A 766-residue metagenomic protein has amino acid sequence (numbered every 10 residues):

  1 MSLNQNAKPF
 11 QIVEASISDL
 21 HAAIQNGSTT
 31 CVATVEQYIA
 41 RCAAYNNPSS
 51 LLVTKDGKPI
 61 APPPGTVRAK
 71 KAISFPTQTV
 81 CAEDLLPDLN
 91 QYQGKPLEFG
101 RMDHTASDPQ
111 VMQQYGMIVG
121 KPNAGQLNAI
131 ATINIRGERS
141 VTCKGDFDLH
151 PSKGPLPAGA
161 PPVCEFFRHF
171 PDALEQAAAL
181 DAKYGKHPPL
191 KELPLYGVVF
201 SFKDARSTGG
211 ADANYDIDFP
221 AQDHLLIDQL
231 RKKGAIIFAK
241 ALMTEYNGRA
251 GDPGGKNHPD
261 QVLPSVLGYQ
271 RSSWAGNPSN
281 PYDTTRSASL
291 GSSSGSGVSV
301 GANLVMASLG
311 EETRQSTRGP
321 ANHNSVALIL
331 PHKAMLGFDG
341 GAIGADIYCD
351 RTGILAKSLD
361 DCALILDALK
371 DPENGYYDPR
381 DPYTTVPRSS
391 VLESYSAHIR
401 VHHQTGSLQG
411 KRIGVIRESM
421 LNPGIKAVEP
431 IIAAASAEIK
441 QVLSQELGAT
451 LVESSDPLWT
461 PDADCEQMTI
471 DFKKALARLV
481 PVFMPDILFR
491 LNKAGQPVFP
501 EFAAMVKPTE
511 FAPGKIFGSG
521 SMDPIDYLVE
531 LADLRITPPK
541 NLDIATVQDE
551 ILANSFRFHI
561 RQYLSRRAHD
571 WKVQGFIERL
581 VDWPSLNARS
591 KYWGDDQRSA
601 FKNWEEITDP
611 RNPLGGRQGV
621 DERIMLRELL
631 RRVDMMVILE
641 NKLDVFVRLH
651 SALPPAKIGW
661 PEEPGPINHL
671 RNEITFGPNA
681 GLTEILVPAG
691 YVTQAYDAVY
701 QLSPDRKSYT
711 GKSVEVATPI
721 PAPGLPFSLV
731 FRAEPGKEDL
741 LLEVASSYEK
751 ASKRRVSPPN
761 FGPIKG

Functional and structural regions predicted by a protein language model:
M1-G185, G210, E438-A449, L725 (+2 more regions): An N-terminal boundary/leader segment
L3-K8, A124-L127, I133-R136, V141-G159 (+6 more regions): Short helix-loop capping/hinge segments that flank enzyme active sites or metal/cofactor-binding pockets
A7, D19-N26, A158-F167, R286-S287 (+6 more regions): Second-shell loop/turn segments in exported
Q25, V35, A40, A44 (+9 more regions): Structural helix-boundary/capping segments
T29-Q37, N47-K58, A69, Q126-A129 (+10 more regions): Surface-exposed patches in mature extracellular/periplasmic domains of secreted proteins
V32, L174-V199, D361-A363, R400-I416: Immediate post-signal peptide segment of exported/extracytoplasmic ligand-binding proteins
I39, A43, P48-S50, T66-Q113 (+6 more regions): Acidic-enriched catalytic cores of C-N bond-cleaving enzymes acting on peptides and small amides
G120-A160, F167, P171, E192-D350 (+6 more regions): Short glycine/serine-rich loop/turn segments
